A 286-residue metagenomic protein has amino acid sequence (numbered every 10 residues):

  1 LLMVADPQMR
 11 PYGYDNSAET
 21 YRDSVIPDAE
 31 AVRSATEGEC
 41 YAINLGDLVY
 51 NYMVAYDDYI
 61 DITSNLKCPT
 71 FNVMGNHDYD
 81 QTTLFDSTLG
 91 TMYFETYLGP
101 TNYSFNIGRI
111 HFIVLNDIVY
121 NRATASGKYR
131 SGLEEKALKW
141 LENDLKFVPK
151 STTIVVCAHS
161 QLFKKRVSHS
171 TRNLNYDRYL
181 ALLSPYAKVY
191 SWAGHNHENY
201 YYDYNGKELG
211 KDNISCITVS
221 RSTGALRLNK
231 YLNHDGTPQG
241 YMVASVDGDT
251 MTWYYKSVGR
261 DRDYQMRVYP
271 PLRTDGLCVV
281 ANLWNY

Functional and structural regions predicted by a protein language model:
L1-D57: N-terminal active-site segment of His-dependent metallophosphoesterases
L1-M3, A42-N44, N72-V73, V156 (+1 more regions): Residue-level marker for buried hydrophobic side chains located in beta-strands that build the well-ordered beta-sheet
D6, G46-D47, G75-N76, H159 (+1 more regions): Active-site glycine-centered loops adjacent to acidic/histidine catalytic or metal-binding residues that shape
Y12-D15, A123-G127, R166-V167: Short acidic, glycine/proline-rich loop/turn micro-motifs
L45, L145-V167: Short acidic, glycine-rich surface-loop motifs adjacent to enzyme active sites
M53-V148, S170-Y190, E198-V246, M251-Y254: Extended active-site neighborhood of metal-dependent phosphoesterases/phosphodiesterases
V156-F163, V189-N199: Histidine-centered catalytic micro-motifs
V246-C278, W284: Short, compositionally biased P/S/T/A/G/V-rich stretches that sit at domain boundaries
